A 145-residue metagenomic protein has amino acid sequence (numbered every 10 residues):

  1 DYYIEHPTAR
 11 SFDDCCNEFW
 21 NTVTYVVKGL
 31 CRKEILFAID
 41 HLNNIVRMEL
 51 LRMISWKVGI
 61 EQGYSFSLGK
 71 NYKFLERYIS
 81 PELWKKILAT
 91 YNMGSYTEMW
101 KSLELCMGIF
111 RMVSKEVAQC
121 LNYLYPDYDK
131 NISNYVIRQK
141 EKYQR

Functional and structural regions predicted by a protein language model:
Y3-R145: Conserved nucleotidyltransferase catalytic core and NTase-mimicking acidic/glycine-rich helix/loop elements in nucleic
